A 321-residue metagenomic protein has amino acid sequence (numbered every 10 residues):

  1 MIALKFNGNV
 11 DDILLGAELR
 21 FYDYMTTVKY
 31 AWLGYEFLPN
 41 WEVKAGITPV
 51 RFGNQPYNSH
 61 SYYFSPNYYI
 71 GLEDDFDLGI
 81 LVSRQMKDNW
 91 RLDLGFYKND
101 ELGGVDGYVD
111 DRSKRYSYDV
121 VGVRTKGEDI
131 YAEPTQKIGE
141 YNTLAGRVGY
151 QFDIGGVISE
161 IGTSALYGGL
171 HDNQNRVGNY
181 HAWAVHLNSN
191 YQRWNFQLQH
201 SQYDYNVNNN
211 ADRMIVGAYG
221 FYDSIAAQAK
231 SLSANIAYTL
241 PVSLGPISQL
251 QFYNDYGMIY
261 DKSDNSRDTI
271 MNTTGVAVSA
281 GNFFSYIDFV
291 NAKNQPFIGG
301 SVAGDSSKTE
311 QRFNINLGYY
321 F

Functional and structural regions predicted by a protein language model:
M1-G104, Y108, G149-D153, S233 (+1 more regions): Outer membrane beta-barrel
M1-I2, M25-K29, D74-L78, D88 (+6 more regions): Residues that define the transmembrane beta-barrel architecture of outer-membrane proteins
A3, V10-D12, L19-D23, I47-R51 (+10 more regions): Transmembrane beta-strands of outer-membrane beta-barrel pores
D12-L15, N40-V43, N89-L92, G155-I161 (+4 more regions): Repeated loop/turn-to-beta-strand initiation elements of outer-membrane beta-barrel proteins
Y24-W32, P56-Y62, G104-D111, L170-Y180 (+3 more regions): Outer-membrane beta-barrel translocator domains and adjoining extracellular loop/strand segments of Gram-negative
I70-L170: Aromatic- and glycine-enriched pocket-lining scaffold segments that form the walls of small-molecule binding clefts
Y141, Y150-K262, Y319: Detector for outer-membrane/organellar transmembrane beta-barrel domains, recognizing the amphipathic beta-strand
A234-I236, S307-F321: Outer-membrane beta-barrel "beta-signal"
